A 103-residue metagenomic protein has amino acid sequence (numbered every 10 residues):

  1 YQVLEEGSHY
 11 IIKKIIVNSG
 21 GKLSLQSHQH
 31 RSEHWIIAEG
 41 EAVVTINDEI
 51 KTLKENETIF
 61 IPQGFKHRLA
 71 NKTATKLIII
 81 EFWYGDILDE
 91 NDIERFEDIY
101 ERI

Functional and structural regions predicted by a protein language model:
Y1-S32: A short glycine-rich, His/Asp/Glu-containing loop-to-beta-strand
Q2-S8, N47, R95-R102: Metal-cofactor-dependent catalytic cores
L4-G7, E41, R68: A structural signal for the main folded, soluble domain(s) of proteins
G21, H30-R31, E49, F65-K66 (+1 more regions): A generic "binding-loop/recognition-motif" signal
H28-Q29, K54, N71-A74: Short glycine/proline-enriched turns and hinge-like loops at secondary-structure junctions
H30-D48: Glycine- and acidic-residue-biased ligand/ion/polar-headgroup-sensing regions
N47-K66: Short acidic-glycine-tyrosine-enriched beta hairpin
R68-I103: Double-stranded beta-helix
